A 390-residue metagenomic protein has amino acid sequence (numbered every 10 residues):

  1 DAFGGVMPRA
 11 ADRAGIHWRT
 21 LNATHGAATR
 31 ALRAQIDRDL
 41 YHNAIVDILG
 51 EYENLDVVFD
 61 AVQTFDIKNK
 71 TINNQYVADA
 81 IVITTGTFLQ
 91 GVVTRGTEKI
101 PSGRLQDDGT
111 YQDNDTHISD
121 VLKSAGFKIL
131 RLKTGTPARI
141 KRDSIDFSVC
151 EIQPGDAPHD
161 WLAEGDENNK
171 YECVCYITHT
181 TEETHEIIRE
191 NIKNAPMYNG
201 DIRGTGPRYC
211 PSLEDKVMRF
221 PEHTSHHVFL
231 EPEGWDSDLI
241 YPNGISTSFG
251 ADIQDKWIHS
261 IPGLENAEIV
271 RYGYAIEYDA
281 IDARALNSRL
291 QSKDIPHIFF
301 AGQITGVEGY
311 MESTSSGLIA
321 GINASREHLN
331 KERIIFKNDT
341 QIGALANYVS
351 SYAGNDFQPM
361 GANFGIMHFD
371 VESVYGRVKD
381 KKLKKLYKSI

Functional and structural regions predicted by a protein language model:
D1, D108-G109, D113-S119, L329-G354: Glycine/threonine-rich beta-strand-loop-alpha-helix active-site module that forms ligand/phosphate-binding
D1-T64, T84-S119, A125-G165, Y171-H179 (+2 more regions): Conserved N-terminal/central alpha/beta ligand/cofactor-binding core
L32, I36, L105, G109 (+3 more regions): Alpha-helix capping and helix-loop boundary segments enriched in small/acidic/polar residues
N73-A80, T84-T85, D294: Core beta-strand elements of the Rossmann-like FAD/NAD(P) dinucleotide-binding domain in flavoenzyme oxidoreductases
S119-D255, R333, I342, V349-I390: An anion/pyrophosphate-binding glycine-rich loop and adjacent beta-alpha core in soluble alpha-beta enzymes
F229, W235, I240-V307, I334-S350: A glycine-rich dinucleotide-binding beta-alpha-beta segment and adjacent secondary-structure elements that constitute
S313-I334: Internal hydrophobic alpha-helix adjacent to the cofactor/substrate pocket in enzyme cavities
